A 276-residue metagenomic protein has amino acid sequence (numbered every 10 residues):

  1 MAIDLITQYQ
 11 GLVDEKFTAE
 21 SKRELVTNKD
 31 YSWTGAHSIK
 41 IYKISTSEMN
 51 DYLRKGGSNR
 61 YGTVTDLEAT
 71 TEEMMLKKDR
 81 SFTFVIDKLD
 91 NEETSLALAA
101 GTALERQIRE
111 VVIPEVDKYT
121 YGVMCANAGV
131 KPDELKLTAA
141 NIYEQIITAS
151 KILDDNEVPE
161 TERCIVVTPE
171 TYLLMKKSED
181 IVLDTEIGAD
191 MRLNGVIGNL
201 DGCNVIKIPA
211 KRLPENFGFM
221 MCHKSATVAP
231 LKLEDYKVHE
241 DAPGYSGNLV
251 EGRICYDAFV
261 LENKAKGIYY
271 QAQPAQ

Functional and structural regions predicted by a protein language model:
A2-L25, D30-D51, T70-K78, S178-Q276: Sequence/fold signature of self-assembling virion shell proteins
I44, K88, P169: Residues immediately flanking
R54-N59: Short Gly/aromatic-enriched secondary-structure transition segments
T65-A100: Long, hydrophobic/aromatic-enriched structural stretches that serve as scaffold segments
K88-N156, Y270-Q276: Alpha-helical scaffold segments that mediate packing/assembly in large oligomeric complexes
A126-G195: Extended, solvent-exposed, turn-rich assembly/linker loops in the middle of proteins
